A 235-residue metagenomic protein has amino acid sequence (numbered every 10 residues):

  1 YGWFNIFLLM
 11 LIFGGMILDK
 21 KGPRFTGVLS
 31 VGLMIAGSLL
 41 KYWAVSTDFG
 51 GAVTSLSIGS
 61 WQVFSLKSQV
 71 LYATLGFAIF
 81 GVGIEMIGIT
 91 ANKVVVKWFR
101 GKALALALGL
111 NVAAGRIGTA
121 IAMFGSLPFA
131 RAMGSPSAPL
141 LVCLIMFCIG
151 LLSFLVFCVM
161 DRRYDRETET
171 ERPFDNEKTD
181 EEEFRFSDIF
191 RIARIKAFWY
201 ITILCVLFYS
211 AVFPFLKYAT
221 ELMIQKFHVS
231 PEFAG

Functional and structural regions predicted by a protein language model:
Y1-M16: Central cavity-lining transmembrane alpha-helices of secondary-active solute carriers, predominantly the Major
R24-G27, A73: Primarily marks hydrophobic transmembrane alpha-helices of the MFS/SLC 12-helix fold
G32-S65: C-terminal ends and interior cores of transmembrane alpha-helices in multi-pass membrane transporters/permeases
V70, G76-A114: Cytoplasmic helix-loop-helix junction between adjacent transmembrane helices in 12-TM secondary transporters
A105-S126, A130-R131: Glycine-rich segments within core transmembrane alpha-helices of 12-TM secondary carriers
S137-F157: Symmetry-related core transmembrane helices of the 12-TM Major Facilitator Superfamily/SLC fold
D165-I201: Juxtamembrane intracellular "pre-TM" segments in multi-pass secondary transporters
I195-G235: Extracytoplasmic gate region of multi-pass secondary transporters
